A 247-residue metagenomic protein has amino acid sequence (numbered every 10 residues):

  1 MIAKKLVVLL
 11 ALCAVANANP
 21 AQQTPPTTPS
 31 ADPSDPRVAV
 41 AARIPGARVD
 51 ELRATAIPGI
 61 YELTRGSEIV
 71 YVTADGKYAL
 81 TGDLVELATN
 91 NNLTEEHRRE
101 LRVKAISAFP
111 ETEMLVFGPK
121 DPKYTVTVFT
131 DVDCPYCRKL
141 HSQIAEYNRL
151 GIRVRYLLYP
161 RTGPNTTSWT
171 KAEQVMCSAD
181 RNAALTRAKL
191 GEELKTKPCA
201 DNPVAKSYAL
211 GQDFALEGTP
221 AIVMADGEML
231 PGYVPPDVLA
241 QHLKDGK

Functional and structural regions predicted by a protein language model:
I2-L9, C13-K104: N-terminal targeting signals for export/organelle localization
A41, P45, K139, A145 (+4 more regions): Sec-exported extracytoplasmic/periplasmic mature domains
V49-E51, G59-T64, E68-Y71, D75-N90 (+1 more regions): Thiol/selenol-based redox catalytic cores and closely related redox-interacting motifs
H97-T127: Glycine-rich adenosyl-nucleotide cofactor-binding module
F117-P135, R153-Y156: Short active-site neighborhood of thiol/selenol oxidoreductases, capturing the structured segment around
D121-K123, H141-R161: Conserved helix-turn-beta segment immediately C-terminal to the redox Cys motif in thioredoxin-like folds
F129-S142, G163: Conserved redox-active cysteine motifs that mediate thiol-disulfide chemistry, especially di-cysteine Cys-X(1-2)-Cys
F129-V132, L157-P160, A188, A225 (+1 more regions): Active-site-proximal beta-strand/loop segments in catalytic clefts of secreted hydrolases
